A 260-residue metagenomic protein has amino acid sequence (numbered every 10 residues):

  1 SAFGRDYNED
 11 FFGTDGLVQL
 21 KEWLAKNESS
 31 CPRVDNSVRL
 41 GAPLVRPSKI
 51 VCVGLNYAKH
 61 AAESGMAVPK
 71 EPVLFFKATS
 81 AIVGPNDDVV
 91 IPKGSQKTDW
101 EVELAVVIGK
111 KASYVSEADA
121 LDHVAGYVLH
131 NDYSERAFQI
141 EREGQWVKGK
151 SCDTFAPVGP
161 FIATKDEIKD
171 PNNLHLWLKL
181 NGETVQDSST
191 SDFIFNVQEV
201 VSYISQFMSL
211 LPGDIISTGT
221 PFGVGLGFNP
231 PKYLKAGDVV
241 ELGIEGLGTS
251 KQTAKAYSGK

Functional and structural regions predicted by a protein language model:
S1-A2, A67-E71, E117-V128: Short Gly/aromatic-enriched secondary-structure transition segments
S1-P72, E241, K260: N-terminal non-catalytic cap/leader segment that marks the start of a structured domain
K21, P32-R39, P43, H60 (+2 more regions): Catalytic-pocket segment enriched in acidic/His residues
L40-A42, E63-G65, V89-T98, L104 (+3 more regions): A generic local secondary-structure boundary/capping motif
S48-V51, E71-V73, D87-V89, Q96-L104 (+1 more regions): Generic beta-strand structural signal
V68-P85, T98-W100, K235-G246: Structural signature of FAD isoalloxazine-binding scaffolds in flavoprotein oxidoreductases
V73-P92, A112-S113, T154-F161, P221-G225: Short catalytic-site patches enriched in acidic/histidine residues that coordinate or position cofactors/metals
K77-T79, N86, K93, W100-L104 (+4 more regions): Short, structured patches in soluble enzyme cores that scaffold and shape functional sites
